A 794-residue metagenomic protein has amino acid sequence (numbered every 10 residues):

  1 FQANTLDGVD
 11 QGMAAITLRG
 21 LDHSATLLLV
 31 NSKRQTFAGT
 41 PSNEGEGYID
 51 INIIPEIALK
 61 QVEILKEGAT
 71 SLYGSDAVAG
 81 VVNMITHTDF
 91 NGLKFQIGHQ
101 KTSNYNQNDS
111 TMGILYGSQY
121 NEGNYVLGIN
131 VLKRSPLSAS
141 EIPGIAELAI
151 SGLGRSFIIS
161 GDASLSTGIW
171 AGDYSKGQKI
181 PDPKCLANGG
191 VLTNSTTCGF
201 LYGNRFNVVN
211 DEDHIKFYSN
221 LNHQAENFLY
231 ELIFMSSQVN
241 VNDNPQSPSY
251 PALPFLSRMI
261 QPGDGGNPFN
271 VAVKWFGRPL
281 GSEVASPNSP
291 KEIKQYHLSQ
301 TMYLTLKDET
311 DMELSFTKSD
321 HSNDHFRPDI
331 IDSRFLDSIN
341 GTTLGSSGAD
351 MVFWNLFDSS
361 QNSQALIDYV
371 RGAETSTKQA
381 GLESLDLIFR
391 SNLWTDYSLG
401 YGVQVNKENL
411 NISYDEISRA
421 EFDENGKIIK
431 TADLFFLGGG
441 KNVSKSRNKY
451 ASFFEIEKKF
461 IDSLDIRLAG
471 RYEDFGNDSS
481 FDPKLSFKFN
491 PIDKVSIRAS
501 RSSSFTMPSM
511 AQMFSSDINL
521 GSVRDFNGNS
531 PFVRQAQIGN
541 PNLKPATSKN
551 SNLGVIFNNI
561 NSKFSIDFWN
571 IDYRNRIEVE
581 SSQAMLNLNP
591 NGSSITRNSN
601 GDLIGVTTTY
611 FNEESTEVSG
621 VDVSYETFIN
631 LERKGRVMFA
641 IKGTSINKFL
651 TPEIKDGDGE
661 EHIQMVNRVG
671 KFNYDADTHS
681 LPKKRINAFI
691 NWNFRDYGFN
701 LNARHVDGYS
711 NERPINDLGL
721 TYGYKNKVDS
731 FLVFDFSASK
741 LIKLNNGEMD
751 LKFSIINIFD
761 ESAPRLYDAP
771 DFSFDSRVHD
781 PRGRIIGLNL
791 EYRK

Functional and structural regions predicted by a protein language model:
F1-R34: Extracytoplasmic beta-strand/coil segments of soluble accessory domains associated with Gram-negative outer-membrane
T5-L6, K33-K66: Short acidic/polar hinge/loop motifs at secondary-structure boundaries that mediate gating or recognition
A14-T17, N31, I49-N52, D76-I97 (+1 more regions): N-terminal periplasmic accessory domains that precede and gate Gram-negative outer-membrane beta-barrel machines
N43, L148, D182-N210, L229-K449 (+7 more regions): Surface-exposed, low-complexity loop segments enriched in small/polar and acidic residues
E63, G68-T70, F90-S118, C198-E212: Short strand-turn segments of transmembrane beta-barrel domains in outer membranes, especially the first one or two
H99-S103, Y120-E122, V131-S135, A225-N227 (+16 more regions): Transmembrane beta-strands of outer-membrane beta-barrel pores
K459, W569-R713: Gram-negative outer-membrane beta-barrel transporters
N647, N702-I715, K740-K794: C-terminal beta-signal and adjacent terminal beta-strands/loops of Gram-negative outer-membrane beta-barrel proteins
